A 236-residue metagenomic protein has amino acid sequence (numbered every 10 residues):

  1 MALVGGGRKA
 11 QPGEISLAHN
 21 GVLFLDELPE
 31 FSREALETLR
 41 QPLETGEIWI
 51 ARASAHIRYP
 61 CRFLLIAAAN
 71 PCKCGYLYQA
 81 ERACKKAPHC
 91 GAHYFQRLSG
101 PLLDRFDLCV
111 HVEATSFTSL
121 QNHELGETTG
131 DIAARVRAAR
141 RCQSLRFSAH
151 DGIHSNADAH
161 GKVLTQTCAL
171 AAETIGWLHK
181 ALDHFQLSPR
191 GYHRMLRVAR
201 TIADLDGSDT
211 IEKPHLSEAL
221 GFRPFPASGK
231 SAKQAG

Functional and structural regions predicted by a protein language model:
M1-L23, H56: Conserved alpha-helical scaffold flanking the Walker A/P-loop in AAA+ ATPase domains
K9-A10, L28, R33-G236: Basic, amphipathic alpha-helical bundle interface domains used for macromolecular binding and assembly
